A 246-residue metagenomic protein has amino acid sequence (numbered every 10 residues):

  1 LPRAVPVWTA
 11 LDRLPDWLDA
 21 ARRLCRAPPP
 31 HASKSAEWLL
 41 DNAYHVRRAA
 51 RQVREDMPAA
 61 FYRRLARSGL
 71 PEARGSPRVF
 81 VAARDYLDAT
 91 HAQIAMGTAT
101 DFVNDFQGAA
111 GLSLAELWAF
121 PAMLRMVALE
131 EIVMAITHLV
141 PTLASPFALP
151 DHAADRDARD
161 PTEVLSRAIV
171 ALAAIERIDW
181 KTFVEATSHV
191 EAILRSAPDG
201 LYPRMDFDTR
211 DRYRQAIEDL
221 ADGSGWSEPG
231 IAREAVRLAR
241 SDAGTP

Functional and structural regions predicted by a protein language model:
L1-R74, M126: ATP-dependent phospho-/nucleotidyl transfer catalytic cores
L1-W8, D12-P15, D19-P28, T137 (+1 more regions): Basic, amphipathic N-terminal segments
V7, S35, A95, S113-E116 (+1 more regions): Residue-level recognition of alpha-helical structural elements
A21-L24, A49-D56, A60, D85 (+9 more regions): Generic, well-ordered alpha-helical scaffold segments in large soluble proteins
A32, A36, E72, D88-Q93 (+6 more regions): Short, charged/polar micro-motifs that form catalytic or ligand-binding hotspots
L40, Y44-R47, S76-F80, T100 (+9 more regions): Non-catalytic, well-ordered alpha-helical scaffold segments
R48, G75-L117, L124-P141: Active-site activation/catalytic loop segments of kinase-like enzymes and analogous catalytic loops in related
A66-L70, A122-M126, L149, R233-A239: A glycine-rich phosphate-binding loop feature that marks nucleotide/adenosyl-phosphate handling sites
